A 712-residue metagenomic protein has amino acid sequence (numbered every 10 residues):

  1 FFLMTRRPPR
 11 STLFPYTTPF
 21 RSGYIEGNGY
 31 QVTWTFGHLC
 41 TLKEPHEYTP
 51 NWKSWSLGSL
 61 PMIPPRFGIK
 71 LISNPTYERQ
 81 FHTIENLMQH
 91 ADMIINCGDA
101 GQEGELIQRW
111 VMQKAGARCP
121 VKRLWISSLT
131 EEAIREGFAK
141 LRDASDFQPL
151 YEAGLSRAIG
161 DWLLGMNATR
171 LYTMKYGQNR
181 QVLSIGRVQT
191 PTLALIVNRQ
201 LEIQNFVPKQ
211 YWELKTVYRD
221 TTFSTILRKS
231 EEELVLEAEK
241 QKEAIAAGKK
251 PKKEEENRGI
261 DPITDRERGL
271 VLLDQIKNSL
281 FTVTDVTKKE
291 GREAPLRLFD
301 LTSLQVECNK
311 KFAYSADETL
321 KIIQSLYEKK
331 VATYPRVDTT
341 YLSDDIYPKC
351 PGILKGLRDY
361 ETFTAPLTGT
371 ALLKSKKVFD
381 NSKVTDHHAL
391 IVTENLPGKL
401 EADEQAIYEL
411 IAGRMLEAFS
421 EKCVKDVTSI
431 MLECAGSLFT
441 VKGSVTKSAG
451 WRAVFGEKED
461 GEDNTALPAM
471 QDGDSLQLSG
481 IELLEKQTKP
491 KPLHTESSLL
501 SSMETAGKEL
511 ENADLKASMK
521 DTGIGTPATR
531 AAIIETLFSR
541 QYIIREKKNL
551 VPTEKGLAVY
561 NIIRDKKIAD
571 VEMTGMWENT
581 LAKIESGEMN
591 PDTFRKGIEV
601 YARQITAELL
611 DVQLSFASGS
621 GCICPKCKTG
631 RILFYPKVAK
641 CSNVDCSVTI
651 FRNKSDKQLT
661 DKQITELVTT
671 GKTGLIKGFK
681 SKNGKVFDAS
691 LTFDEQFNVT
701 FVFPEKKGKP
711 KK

Functional and structural regions predicted by a protein language model:
M4-P19: Short, small-residue-biased leader/transition segments that mark boundaries at the very start of proteins
F20-W162, M166, I260-I263, L270 (+1 more regions): Intrinsically disordered, low-complexity regulatory segments
R21, Y77, N205, K249-E256 (+4 more regions): Basic, low-complexity terminal or inter-domain segments flanking catalytic cores
Q89, E131-Y218, K288-R292: C-terminal or mid-to-C-terminal helical accessory/interaction module adjacent to the motor/catalytic core
I95-A100, N179-V182, K288-R297, V306-F312 (+3 more regions): Conserved short loop/turn motifs at secondary-structure junctions
K175-S184, I196-T264, K311, G450: C-terminal helical "lid" subdomain and adjoining coupling/linker elements of P-loop NTPases
A244-R297, Q305: Metal- or metallocofactor-binding catalytic centers and their adjacent structured scaffolds across diverse enzyme
